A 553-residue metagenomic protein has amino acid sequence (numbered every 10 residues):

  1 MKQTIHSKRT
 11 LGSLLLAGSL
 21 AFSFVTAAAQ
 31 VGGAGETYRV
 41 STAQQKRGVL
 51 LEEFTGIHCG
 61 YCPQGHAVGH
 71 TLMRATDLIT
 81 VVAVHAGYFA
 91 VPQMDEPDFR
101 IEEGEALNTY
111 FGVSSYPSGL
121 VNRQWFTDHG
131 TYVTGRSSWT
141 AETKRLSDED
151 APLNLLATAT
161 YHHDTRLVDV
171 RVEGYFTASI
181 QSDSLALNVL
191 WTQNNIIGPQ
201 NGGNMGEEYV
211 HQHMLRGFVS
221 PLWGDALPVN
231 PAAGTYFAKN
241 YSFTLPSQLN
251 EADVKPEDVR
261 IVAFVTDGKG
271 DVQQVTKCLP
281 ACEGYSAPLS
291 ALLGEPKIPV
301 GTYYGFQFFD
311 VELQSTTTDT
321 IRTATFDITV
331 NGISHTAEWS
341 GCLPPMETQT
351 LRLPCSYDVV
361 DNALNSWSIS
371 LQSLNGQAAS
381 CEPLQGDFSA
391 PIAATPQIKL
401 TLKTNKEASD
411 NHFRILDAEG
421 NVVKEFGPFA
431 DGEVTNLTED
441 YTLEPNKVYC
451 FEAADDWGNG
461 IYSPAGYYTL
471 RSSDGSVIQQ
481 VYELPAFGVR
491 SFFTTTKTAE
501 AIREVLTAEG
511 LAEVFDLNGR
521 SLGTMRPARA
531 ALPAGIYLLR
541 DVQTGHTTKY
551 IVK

Functional and structural regions predicted by a protein language model:
G35-A43, R47, C282-Y303, P391-I398 (+1 more regions): Residue-level detector of functionally pivotal "anchor" positions at catalytic/ligand-binding pockets or at interdomain
V40-V84: Local sequence-structure signature of Cys/Sec-based thiol-disulfide redox active-site neighborhoods
A83-A291: Short, conserved sequence motifs used for protein processing/export or organelle targeting and for catalysis
Y161-R166, K297-F306, T320, A390-A393 (+1 more regions): Short, solvent-exposed loop/linker segments at the N-terminal edge of repeated beta-sheet extracellular domains
V229-Y236, I333-N362: Intrinsically disordered, low-complexity Pro/Gly/Ser/Thr-rich segments with frequent PxxP/GP/PP motifs and embedded
E257-Q274, D358-A394: Terminal connector regions
L351-R352, D358-A363, Q385-K497: Loop and turn regions of beta-sandwich accessory domains that flank beta-strands and are enriched in small/polar
N411, I415-E419, T498-K553: C-terminal outer-membrane/trafficking sorting elements
